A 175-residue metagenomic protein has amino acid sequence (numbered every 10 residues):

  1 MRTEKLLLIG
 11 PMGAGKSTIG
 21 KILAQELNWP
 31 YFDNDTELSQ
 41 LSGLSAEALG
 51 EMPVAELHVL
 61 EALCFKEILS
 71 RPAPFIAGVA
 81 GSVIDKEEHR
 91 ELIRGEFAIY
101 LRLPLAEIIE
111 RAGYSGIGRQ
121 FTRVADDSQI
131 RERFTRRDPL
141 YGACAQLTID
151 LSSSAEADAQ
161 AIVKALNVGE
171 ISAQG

Functional and structural regions predicted by a protein language model:
M1-R2, T18, I22, E26 (+1 more regions): NTP-dependent small-molecule kinase module
L8: Hydrophobic anchor at the beta1->P-loop junction of P-loop NTPases
P11: P-loop (Walker A) phosphate-binding loop of NTP-binding proteins
G15: Conserved glycine(s) of the Walker
Q25-N34: Post-Walker A helix-loop "phosphate-sensing" segment adjacent to the P-loop in P-loop NTPases
D33-L92, G118: ATP-dependent small-molecule kinase phosphotransfer cores that center on conserved nucleotide phosphate-binding segments
A80-I84, P104-A106, S154: Short glycine-rich anion-binding loops that position phosphate/pyrophosphate groups of nucleotides and phosphorylated
G95-L140: A glycine- and Lys/Arg-enriched "phosphate-lid" helix/loop adjacent to the NTP-binding pocket of small-molecule kinases
